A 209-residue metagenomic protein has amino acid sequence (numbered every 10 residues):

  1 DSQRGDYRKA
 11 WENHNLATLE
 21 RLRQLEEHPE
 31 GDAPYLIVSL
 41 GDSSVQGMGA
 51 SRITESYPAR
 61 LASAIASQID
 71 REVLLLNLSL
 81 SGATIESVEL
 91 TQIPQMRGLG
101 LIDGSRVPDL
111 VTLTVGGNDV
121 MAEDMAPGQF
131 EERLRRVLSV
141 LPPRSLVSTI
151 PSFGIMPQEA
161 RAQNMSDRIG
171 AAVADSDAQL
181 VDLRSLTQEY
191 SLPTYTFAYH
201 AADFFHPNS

Functional and structural regions predicted by a protein language model:
D1-S39, G47-S51, G104-R106, L192: N-terminal secretory targeting modules
D1-Y7, S63, L180-V181, Y199: Short intrinsically disordered, low-complexity coil segments enriched in acidic
A10-E20, A66, R71-S79, L146-P151 (+1 more regions): Low-complexity, flexible helical/coil segments
Y35, A62-S63, S166, H200: Soluble, non-transmembrane catalytic domains of enzymes that act on hydrophobic metabolites at membranes
L36-V38, Q46-M125, Q129: Conserved SGNH/GDSL esterase-like catalytic core that processes O-acyl groups on lipids and polysaccharides
I93-S209: Alpha-helical cap/lid subdomain in secreted, periplasmic, or secretory-pathway luminal O-acyl-processing enzymes
